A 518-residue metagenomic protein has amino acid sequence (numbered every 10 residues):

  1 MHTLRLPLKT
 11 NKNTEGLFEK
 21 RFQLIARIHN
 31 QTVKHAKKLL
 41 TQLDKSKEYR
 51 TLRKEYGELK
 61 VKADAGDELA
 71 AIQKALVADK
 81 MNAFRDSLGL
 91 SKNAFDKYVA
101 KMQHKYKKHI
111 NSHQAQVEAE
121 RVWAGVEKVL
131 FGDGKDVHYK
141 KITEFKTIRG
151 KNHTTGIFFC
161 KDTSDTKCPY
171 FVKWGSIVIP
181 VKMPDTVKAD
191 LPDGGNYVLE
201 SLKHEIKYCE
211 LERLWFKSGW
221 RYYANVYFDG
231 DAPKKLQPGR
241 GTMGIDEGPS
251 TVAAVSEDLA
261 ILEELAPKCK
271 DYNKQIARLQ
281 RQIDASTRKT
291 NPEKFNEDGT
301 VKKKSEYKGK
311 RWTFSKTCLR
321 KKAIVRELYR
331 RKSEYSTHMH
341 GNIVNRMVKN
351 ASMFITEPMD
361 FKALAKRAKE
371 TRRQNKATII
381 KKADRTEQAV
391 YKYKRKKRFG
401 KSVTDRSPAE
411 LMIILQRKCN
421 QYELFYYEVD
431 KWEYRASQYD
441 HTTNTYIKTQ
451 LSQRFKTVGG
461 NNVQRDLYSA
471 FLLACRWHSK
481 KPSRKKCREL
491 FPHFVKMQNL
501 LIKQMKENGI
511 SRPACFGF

Functional and structural regions predicted by a protein language model:
M1-N111, N291, F295, G299-K303 (+6 more regions): Long, compositionally biased intrinsically disordered regions
T3, W220-F518: Positively charged, helix-rich recognition surfaces that bind polyanionic ligands
E15, E19-F22, K108, S112-E120 (+4 more regions): Generic detection of long, well-ordered alpha-helical segments
G16, T186-S201, K207, S250 (+3 more regions): Short, surface-exposed linear segments at secondary-structure transitions and domain or protein termini
H29-A36, L40, V126, L130-D133 (+3 more regions): A generic secondary-structure signal for well-formed alpha-helical elements
T32, V117-G125, V129, L467-W477: Stable alpha-helical structural segments in soluble proteins, enriched in small hydrophobic residues
Q42-R50, K135-E144, R484-V495: Short alpha-helical "patches" and their helix-cap loops
Y56-K217, R395, G400-K401, D405 (+1 more regions): Acidic carboxylate diad motif detector
